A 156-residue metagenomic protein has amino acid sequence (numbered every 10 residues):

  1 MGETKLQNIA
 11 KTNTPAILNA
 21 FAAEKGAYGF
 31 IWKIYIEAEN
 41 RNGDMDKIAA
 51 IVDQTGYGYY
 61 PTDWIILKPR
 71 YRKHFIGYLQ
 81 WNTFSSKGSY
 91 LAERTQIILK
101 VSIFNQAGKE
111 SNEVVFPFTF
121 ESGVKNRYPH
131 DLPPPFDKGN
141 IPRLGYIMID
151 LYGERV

Functional and structural regions predicted by a protein language model:
G2-A16: Proline/serine/threonine-rich low-complexity linkers at boundaries of modular beta-sandwich domains
G2-E3, A107-V156: Short beta-strand elements
L18-G26: Short beta-strand segments of immunoglobulin-like
Y28-I34: Structural beta-strand segments of beta-rich domains
I36-G43: Extracellular acidic, Ser/Thr/Pro-rich low-complexity tracts
K68-S86: Aromatic sugar-binding surface patches on proteins that engage polysaccharides or sugar-phosphate polymers
K87-T95: Surface-exposed, short loops/turns at beta-strand junctions within beta-sandwich domains
